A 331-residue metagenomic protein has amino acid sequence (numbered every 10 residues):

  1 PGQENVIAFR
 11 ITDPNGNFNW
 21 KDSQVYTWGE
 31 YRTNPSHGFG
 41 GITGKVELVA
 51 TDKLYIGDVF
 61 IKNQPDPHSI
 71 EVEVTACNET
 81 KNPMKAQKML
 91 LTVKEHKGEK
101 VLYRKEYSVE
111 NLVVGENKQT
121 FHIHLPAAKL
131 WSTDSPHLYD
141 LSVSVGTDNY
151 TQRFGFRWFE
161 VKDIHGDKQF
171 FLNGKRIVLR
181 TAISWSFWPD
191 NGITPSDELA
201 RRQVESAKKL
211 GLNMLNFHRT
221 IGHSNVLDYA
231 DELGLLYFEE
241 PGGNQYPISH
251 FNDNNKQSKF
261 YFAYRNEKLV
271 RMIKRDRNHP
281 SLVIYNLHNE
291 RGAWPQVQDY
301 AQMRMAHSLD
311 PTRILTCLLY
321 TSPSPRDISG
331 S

Functional and structural regions predicted by a protein language model:
P1-H218, S224, Y229, L233 (+3 more regions): Secreted/periplasmic carbohydrate-active enzymes, especially glycoside hydrolases
P35, S196, N254-Y261, R265 (+1 more regions): Residue-level preference for long, well-ordered alpha-helices that form the structural scaffold of enzyme catalytic
R180-S184, E240-K259, R265, L269: Aromatic- and acidic-residue-enriched carbohydrate-binding clefts of CAZyme catalytic domains
I221-G222, G243-Q245, N289-A293: Solvent-exposed loop/turn segments at secondary-structure junctions within structured extracellular/periplasmic domains
V226, Y246-S249, W294-Q296: Extracytoplasmic/secreted cell-surface and envelope-processing proteins
Y261-L319: Active-site neighborhood of glycoside hydrolase catalytic domains
Y320-S331: Single conserved hydrophobic/aromatic residue that forms the stacking wall/gate of nucleotide- or nucleobase-binding
